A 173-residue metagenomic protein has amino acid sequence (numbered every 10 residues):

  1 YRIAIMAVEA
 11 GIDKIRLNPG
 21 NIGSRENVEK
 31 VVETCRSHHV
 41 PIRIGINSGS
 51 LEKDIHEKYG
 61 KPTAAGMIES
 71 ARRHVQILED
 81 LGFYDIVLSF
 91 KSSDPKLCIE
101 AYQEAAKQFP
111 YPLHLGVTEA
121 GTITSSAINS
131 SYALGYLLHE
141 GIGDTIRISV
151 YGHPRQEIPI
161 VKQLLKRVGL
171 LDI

Functional and structural regions predicted by a protein language model:
Y1-L78, I86, P95: Active-site beta->alpha loop and helix N-cap motifs at the rims of alpha/beta catalytic domains
N47, I55-I173: Catalytic alpha/beta core domains of metabolic enzymes, predominantly
